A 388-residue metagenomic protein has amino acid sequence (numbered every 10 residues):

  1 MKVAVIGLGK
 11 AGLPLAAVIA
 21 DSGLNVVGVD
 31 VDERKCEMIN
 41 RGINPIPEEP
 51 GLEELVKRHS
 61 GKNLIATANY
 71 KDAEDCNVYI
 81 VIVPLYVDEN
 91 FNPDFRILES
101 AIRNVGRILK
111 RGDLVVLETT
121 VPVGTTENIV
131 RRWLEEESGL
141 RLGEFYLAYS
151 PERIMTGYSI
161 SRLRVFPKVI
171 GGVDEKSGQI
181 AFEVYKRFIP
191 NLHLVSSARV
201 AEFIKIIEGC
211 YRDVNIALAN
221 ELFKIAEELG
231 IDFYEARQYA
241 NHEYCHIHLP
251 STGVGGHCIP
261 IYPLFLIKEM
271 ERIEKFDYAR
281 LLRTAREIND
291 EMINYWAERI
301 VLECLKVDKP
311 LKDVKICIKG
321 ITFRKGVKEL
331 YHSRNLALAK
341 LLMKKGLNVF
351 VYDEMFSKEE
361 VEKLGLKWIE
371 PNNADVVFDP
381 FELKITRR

Functional and structural regions predicted by a protein language model:
M1-R388: Structural/interface elements that position substrates and couple domains in central-metabolism enzymes
